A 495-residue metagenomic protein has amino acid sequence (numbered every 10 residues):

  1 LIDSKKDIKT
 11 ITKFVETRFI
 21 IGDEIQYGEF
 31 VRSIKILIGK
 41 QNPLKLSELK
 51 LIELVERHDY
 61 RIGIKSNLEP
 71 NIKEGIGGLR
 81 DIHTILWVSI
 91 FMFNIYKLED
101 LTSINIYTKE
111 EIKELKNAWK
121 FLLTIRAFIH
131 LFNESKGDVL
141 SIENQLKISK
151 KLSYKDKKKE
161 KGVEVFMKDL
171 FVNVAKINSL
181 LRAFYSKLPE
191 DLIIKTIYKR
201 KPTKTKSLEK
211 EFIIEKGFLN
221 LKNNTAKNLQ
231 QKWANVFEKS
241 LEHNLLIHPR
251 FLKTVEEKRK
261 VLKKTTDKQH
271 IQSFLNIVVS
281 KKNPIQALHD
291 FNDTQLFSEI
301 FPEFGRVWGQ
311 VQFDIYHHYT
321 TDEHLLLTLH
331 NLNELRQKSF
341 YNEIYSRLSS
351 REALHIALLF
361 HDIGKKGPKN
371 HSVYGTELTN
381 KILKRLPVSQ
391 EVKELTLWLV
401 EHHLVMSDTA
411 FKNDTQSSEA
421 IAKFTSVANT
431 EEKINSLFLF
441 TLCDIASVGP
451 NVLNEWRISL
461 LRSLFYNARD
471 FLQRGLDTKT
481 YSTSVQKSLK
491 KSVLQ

Functional and structural regions predicted by a protein language model:
L1-E352, S372-Q495: A nucleotide- and high-energy phosphate-metabolite-utilizing enzyme signature
A353-A357: Active-site alpha-helix of zinc metalloproteases
I363-S372: Catalytic Zn2+-binding segment of zinc metalloproteases
